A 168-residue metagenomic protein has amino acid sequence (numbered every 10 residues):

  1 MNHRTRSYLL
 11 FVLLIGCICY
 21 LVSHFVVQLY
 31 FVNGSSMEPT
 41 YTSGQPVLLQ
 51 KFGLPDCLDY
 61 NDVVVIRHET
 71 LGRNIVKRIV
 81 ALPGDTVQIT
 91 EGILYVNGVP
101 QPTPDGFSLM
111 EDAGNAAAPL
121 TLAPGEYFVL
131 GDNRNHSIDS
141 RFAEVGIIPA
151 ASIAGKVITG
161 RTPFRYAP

Functional and structural regions predicted by a protein language model:
M1-N74, A143, I147-P168: Protein maturation boundaries and topogenic segments
Q28, L109-A113: Short gly/ser/thr-rich secondary-structure transition/capping motifs
T40, C57, V87-Q88, G114 (+1 more regions): Extracellular/periplasmic catalytic domains that process cell-envelope and extracellular macromolecules
V76-V80: Short beta-strand-centered aromatic/proline hotspots
T90, V96-G98: Short strand-turn-strand beta-turns centered on an Asx-Gly dipeptide
N115-T162: Soluble extracytoplasmic domains of inner/organellar membrane proteins
